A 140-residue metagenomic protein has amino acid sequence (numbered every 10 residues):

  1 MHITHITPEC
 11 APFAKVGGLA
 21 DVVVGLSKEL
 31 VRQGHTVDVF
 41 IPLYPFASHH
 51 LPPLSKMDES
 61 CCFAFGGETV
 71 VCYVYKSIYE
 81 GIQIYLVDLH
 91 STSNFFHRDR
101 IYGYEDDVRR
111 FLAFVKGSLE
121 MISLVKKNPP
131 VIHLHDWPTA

Functional and structural regions predicted by a protein language model:
M1-K76: N-terminal subdomain of nucleotide-sugar transferases
H2, P130-V131: Structural motif
A11-G18, V22, Y102-R110, V131: Conserved aromatic-histidine-acidic binding/catalytic patches
K28-V31, N128, T139-A140: Repeat-solenoid scaffold signature
F40, V131-H133: Outer-envelope exported proteins of Gram-negative bacteria
L43-V125: A conserved catalytic-core segment of Leloir-type glycosyltransferases
L134-P138: Short His-centered aromatic/hydrophobic patch
